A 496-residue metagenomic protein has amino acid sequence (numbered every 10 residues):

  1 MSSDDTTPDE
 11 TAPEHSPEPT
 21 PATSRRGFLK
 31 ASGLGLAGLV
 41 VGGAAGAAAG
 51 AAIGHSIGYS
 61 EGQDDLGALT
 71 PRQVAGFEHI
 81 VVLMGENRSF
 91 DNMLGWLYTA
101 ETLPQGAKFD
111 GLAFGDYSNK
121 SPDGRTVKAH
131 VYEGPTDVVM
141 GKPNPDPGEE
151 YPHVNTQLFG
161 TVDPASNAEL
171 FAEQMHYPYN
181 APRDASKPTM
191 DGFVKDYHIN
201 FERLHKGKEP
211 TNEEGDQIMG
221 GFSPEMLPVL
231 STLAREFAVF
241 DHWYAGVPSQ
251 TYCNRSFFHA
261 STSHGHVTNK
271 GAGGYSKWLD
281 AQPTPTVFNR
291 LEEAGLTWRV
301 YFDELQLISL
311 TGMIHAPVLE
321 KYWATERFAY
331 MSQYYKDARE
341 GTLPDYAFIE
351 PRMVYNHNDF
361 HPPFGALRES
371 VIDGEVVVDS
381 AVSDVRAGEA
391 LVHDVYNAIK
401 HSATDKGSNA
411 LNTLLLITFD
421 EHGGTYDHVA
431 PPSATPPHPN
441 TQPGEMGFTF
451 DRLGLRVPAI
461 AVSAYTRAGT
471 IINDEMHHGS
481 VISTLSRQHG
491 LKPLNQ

Functional and structural regions predicted by a protein language model:
S2-D5, E10-T23, K30-Q496: N-terminal pro-sequences and low-complexity stem/linker regions of secreted or lumenal proteins
